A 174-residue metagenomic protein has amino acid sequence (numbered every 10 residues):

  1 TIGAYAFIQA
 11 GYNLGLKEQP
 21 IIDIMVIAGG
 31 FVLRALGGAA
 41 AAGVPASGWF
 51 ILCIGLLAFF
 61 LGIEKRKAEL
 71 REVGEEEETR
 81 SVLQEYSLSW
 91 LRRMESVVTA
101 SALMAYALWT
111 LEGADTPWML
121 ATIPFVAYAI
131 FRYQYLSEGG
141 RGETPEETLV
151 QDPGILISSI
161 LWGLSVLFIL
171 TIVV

Functional and structural regions predicted by a protein language model:
T1-A41: Intramembrane alpha-helical segments
L14-K17, V32-V174: C-terminal membrane-associated helical module and adjoining short loops/tails
